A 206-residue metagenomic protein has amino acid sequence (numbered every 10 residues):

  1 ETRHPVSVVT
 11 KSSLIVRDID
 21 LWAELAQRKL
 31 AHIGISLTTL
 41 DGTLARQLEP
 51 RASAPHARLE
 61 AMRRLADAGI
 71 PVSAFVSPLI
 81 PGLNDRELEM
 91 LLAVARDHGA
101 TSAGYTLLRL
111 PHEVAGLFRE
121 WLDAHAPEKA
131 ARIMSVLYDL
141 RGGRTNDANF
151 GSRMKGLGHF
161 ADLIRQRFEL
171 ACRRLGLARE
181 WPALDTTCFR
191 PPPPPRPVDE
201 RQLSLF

Functional and structural regions predicted by a protein language model:
E1-M62, P71-F75, S102-T106: Core AdoMet radical
E1-P5, E60-V72, G143, R167-A178: A structural motif corresponding to the C-terminal end of an alpha-helix and its immediate exit/capping segment
V9-V16, I80-E89: Active-site glycine- and acidic-residue-rich loops that bind and position anionic ligands or nucleotide-like cofactors
I19, A45-Q47, D85-R86, A115-L117: Short, well-ordered secondary-structure micro-motifs
Q27, A66, R96: Anion (oxyanion) recognition and catalysis
T39-D41, I80, R109-H112: Feature marks short, surface-exposed loop/turn motifs that line or immediately flank catalytic pockets and channel
E49-A57, L83, H125, H159: Alpha-helix N-cap and loop-to-helix initiation/capping positions
R86-F206: Auxiliary Fe-S-binding modules of radical SAM enzymes
